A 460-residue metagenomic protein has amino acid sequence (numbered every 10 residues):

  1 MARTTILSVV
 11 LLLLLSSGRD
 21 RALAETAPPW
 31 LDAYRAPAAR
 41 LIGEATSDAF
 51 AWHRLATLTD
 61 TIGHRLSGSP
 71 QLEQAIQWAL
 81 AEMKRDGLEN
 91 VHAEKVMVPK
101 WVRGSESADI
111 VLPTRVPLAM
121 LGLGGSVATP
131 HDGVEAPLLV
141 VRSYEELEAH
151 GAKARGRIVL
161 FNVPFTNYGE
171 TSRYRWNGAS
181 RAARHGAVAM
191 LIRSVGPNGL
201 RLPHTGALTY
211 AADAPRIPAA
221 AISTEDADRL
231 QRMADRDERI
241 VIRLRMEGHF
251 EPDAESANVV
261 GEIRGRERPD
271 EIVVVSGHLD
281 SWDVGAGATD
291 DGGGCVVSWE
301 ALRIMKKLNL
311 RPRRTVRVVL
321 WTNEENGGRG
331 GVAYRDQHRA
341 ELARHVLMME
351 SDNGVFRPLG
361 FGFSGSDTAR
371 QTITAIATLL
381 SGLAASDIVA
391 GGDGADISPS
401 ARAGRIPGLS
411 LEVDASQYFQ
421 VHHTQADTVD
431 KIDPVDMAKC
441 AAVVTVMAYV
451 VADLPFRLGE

Functional and structural regions predicted by a protein language model:
L7-S17: Bacterial N-terminal signal peptides
A27-W30, Y34-P37, A56, D60-I158 (+1 more regions): Noncatalytic luminal/extracellular "stalk/propeptide" segments of secretory-pathway proteins
P29-S69, L202-A207, D280, D352-F356 (+2 more regions): N-terminal capping segment at the start of a domain
R35-P37, L112-P113, P117-G151, L208-A288 (+1 more regions): Soluble metallo-hydrolase cores and metallopeptidase-like ectodomains found primarily in the secretory/periplasmic
A38-T46, D60-Q71, S107, G125 (+9 more regions): Second-shell loop/turn segments in exported
H53, R303-R329, M348: Short helix-loop-beta-strand segments that form the rim/entrance of peptidase-like active sites
R115, H131, I217-I222, A227-D228 (+5 more regions): Metal-dependent peptidase/peptidase-like ectodomains
R303, K307, R314, F419-E460: His/Asp/Glu-rich mid-to-C-terminal helical/loop segments that flank catalytic regions of hydrolases
